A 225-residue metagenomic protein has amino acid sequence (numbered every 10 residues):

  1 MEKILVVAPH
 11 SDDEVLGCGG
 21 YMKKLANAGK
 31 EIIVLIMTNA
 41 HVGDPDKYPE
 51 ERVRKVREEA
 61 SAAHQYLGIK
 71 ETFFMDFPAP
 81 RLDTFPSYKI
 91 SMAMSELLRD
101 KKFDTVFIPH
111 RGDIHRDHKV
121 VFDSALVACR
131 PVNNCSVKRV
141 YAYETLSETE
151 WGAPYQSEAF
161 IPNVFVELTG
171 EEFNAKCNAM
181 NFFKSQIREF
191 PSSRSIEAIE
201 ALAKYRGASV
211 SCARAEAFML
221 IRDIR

Functional and structural regions predicted by a protein language model:
M1-L5, K24, A28, E50-E51 (+4 more regions): Metal-dependent de-N-acetylase/amidase catalytic core
K3-S11, V15-E51: ATP-dependent adenylation/pyrophosphate-handling site
L16-G17, K55, K89: Short, conserved clusters of charged catalytic residues that mark active-site and nucleotide-handling motifs
M37, F74-P78: Short glycine-rich catalytic loops that host catalytic nucleophiles or stabilize transition states across multiple
V42-E71: Glycine-rich phosphate-binding loop and adjoining beta1-alpha1-beta2 segment of Rossmann-like nucleotide-binding folds
